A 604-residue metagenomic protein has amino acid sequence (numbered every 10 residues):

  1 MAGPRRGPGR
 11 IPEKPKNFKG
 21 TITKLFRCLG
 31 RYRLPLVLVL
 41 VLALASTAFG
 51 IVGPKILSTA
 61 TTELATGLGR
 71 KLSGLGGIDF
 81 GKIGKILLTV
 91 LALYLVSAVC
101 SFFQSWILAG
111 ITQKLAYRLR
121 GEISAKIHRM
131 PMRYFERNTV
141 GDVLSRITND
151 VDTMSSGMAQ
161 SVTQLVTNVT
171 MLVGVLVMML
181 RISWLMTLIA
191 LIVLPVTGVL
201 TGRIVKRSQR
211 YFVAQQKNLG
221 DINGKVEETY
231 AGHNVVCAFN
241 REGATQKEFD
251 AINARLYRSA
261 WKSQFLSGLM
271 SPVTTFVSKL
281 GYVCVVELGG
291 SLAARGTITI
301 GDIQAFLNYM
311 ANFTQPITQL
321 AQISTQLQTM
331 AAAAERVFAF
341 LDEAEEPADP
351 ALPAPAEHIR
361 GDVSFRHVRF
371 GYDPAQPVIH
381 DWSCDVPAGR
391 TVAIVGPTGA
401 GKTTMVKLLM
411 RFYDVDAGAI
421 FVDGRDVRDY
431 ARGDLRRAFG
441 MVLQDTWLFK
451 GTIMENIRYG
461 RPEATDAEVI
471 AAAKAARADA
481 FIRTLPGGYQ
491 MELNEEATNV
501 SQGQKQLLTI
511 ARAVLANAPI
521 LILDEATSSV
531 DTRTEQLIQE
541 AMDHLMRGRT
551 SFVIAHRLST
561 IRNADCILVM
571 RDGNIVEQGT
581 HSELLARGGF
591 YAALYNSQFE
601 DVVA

Functional and structural regions predicted by a protein language model:
A2-E13, Q113, G121-S145, N149-V151 (+7 more regions): Short intracellular "coupling" helices and adjacent cytoplasmic loop segments at the cytosolic face of multi-pass
G20-T21, L29, L108, H128-L172 (+1 more regions): Juxtamembrane loop-to-helix connectors within ABC transporter transmembrane domains
F26, L34-T59, V90, S105-A109 (+4 more regions): Alpha-helical segments in transporter systems
R31, M132-R133, V151-M158, V162 (+7 more regions): An intracellular "coupling" helix at the cytosolic face of ABC transporter transmembrane type-1 domains
R31, P35-A48, T59, Q160-A214 (+2 more regions): Transmembrane helices of ABC transporter permease
L36-C100, L180-L185, V283, A294-I300: Transmembrane helix-loop-helix hairpins at lipid-water interfaces of multipass membrane proteins, especially the type-1
G67, M178-I192, K262-E335, F340-L341: Helix-loop-helix
D349-P350, A356-A604: ABC-type nucleotide-binding domain
